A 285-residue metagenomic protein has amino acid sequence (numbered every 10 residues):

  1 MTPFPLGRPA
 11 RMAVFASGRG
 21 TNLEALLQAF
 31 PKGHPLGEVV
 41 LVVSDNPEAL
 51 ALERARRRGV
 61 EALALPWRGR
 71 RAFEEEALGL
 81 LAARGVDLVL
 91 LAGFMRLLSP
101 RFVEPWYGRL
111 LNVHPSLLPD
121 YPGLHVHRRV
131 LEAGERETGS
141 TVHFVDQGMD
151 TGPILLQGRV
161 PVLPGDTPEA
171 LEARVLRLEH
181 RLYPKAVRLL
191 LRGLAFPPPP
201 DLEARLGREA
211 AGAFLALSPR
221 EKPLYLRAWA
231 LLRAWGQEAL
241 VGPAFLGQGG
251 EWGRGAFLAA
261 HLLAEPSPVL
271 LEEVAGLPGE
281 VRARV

Functional and structural regions predicted by a protein language model:
T2-L50, R54: N-terminal Rossmann-like dinucleotide-binding module
A29, G37, L88, A92-F196: Donor/substrate-binding cores of folate-linked one-carbon enzymes
S44-D45, W67-E74, V86-P100: N-terminal glycine-rich "phosphate-gripper" loop used for MgATP/nucleotide binding and carboxylate activation
R58-G59, W106: Short, structured coil segments at secondary-structure junctions
L63-R68, V113-P115: Short beta->alpha connector loops at strand-helix junctions that form conserved, small/polar/Pro-enriched
A77-L81: Glycine/small-residue-rich loop that forms an oxyanion/phosphate-binding "nest" at active or ligand-binding sites
L206, A239-W252, L270, V274-L277 (+2 more regions): Extended non-catalytic scaffold regions that mediate assembly and binding in large macromolecular machines
L224-W235, G255-A264: Extended low-polarity, hydrophobic cluster-rich segments
